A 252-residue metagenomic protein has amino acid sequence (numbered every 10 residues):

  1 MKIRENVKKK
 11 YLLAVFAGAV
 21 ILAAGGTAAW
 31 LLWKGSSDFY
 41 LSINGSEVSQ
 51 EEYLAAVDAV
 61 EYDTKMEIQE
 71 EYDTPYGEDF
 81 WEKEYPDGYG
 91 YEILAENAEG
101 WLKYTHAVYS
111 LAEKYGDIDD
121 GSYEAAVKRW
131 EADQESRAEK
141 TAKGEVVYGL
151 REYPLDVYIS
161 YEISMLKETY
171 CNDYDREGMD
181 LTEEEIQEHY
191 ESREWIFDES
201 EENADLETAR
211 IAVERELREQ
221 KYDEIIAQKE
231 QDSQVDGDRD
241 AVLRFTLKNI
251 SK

Functional and structural regions predicted by a protein language model:
M1-A56, Y91, A95, V213 (+1 more regions): Gram-positive cell-envelope targeting signals
L32-Y153: N-terminal targeting/tethering segments
S36-E71, H106-A112, I159-Y174, E185-I196 (+4 more regions): FKBP-type peptidyl-prolyl cis-trans isomerase
Y72-F80, T141-G144, E188, W195-E207 (+1 more regions): Flexible coil/linker segments and helix-coil junctions enriched in charged and small residues
Y89-H106, G121, Y153-Y161, E177-E184 (+3 more regions): Soluble non-cytosolic domains of exported or imported proteins
V147-R151, C171-N203, Q220-A241, T246-S251: Acidic/polar surface patches and capping/hinge elements
